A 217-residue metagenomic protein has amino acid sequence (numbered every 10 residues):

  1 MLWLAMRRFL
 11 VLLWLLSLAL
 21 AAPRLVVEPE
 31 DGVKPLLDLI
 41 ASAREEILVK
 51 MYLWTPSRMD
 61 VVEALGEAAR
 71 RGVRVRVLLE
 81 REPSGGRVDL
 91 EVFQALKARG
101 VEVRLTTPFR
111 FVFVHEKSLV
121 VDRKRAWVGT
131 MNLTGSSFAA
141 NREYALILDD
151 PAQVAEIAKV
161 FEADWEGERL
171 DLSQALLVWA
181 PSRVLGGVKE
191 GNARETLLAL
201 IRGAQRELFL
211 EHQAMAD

Functional and structural regions predicted by a protein language model:
L2-A5, F9-L10, L16-T106, R110-D217: Charged, low-complexity intrinsically disordered terminal segments
